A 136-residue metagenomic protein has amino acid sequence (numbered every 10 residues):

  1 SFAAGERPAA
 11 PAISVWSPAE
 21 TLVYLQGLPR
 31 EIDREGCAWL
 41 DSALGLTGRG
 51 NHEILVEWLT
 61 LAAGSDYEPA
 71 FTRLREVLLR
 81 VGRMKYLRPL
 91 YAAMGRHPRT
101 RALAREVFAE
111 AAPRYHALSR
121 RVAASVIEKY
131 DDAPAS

Functional and structural regions predicted by a protein language model:
S1-S136: Long, ordered, helix-rich scaffold segments
